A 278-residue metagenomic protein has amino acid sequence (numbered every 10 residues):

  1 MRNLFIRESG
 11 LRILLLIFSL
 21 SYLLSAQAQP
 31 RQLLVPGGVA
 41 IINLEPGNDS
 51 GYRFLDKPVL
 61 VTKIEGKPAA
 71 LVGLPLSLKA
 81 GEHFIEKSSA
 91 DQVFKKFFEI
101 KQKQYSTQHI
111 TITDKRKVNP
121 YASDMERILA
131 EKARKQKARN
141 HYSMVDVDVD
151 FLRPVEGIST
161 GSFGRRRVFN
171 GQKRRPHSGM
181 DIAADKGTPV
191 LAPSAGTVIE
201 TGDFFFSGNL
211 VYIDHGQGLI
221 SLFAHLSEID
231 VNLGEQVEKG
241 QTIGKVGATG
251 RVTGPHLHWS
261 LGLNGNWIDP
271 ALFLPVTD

Functional and structural regions predicted by a protein language model:
R2-L14: Bacterial N-terminal signal peptides that target proteins for export
R12-Y22: Bacterial N-terminal signal peptides
Q27-Q104: Cationic-aromatic interfacial patches
D56, I85, S159, I182 (+4 more regions): Terminal peptide-recognition signature
F97-S207: Surface-exposed, glycine-biased beta-strand/turn segments
P189-I199, E228-V246: Short, well-structured beta-strand-loop connectors
P193-S227, P255, S260: Zn2+-dependent peptidoglycan hydrolase active-site motif and core
V237, Q241-A248, T253, W259-D278: Extended, charge-rich intrinsically disordered regulatory tails
